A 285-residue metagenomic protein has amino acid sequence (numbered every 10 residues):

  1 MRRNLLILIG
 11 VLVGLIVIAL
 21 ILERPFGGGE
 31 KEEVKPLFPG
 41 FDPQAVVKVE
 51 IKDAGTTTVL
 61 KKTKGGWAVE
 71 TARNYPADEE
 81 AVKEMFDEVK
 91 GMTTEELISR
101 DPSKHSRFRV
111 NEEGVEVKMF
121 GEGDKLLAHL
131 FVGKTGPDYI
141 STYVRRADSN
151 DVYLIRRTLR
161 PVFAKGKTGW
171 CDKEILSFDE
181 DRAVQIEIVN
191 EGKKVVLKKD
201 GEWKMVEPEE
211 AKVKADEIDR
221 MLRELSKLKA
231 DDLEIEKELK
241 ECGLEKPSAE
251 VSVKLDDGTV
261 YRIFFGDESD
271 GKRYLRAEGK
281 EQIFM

Functional and structural regions predicted by a protein language model:
M1-M285: A short-motif feature that recognizes glycine-rich, charge-decorated loops that bind or process nucleotide phosphates
